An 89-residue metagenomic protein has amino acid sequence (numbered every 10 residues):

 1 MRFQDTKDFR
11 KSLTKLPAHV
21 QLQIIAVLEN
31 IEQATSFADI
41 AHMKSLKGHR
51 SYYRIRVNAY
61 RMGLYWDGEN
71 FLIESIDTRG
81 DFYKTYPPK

Functional and structural regions predicted by a protein language model:
M1-V27: Arg/Lys-rich, positively charged N-terminal/basic patches that mediate binding to nucleic acids
R2-F3, Y53-I55: Residues that recognize and position ribonucleotide moieties
V27-N30, R79: Conserved short hydrophobic interaction patches
E29-R54: A short, surface-exposed loop/turn module that caps and links secondary-structure elements
I40, V57-R61, Y65-K89: Enriched for short, Lys/Arg-rich terminal
